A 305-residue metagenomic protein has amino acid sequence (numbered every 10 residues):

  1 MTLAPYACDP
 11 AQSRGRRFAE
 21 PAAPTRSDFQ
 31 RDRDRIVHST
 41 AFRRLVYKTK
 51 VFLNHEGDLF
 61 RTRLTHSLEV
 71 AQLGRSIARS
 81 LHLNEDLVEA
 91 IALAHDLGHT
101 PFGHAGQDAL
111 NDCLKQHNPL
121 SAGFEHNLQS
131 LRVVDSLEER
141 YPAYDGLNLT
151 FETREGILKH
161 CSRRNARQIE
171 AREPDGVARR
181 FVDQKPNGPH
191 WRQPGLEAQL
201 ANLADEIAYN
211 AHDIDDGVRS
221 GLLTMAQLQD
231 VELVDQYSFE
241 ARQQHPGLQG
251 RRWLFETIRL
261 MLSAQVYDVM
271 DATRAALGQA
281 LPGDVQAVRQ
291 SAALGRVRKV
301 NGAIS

Functional and structural regions predicted by a protein language model:
M1-S67, A71-I77, E85, G123 (+2 more regions): Histidine-centered, transition-metal-coordinating active-site segments
L81: Basic, low-complexity intrinsically disordered segments
V88-L93, N202: Short alpha-helical catalytic segment bearing the HExxH-like zincin motif of zinc-dependent metalloproteases
L93-L97, L114, L137: Acidic, glycine-rich active-site loops and adjacent beta-strand->loop/helix elements that engage anionic groups
A94, G98-F102, A208: Short active-site segment of divalent metal-dependent hydrolases/proteases that encodes the spacing between
T100-A105, Q168-E170: Short acidic, glycine/serine/threonine-rich loops at helix termini
G103-Q116: A glycine- and small-aliphatic-rich helix-loop capping segment at beta-alpha/alpha-beta transitions that lines
Q116-F124: Aromatic/His-enriched, Gly/Pro-containing loop or helix-boundary segments that lie immediately adjacent to catalytic
